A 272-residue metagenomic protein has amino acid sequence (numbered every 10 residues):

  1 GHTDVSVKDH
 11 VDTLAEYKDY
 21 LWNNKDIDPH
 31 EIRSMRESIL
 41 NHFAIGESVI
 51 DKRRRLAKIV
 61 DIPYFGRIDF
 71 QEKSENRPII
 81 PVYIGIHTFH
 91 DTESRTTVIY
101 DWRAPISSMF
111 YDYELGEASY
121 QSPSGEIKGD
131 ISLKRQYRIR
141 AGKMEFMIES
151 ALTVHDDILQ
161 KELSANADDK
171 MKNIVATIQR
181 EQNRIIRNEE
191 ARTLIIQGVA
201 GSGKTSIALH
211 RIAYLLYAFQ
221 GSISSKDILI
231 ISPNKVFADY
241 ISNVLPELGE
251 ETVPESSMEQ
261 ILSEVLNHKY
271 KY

Functional and structural regions predicted by a protein language model:
G1-V175, Q179, N183-R187: Extended, charged low-complexity regulatory segments
S150-T153, A213-Y217: Alpha-helical transmembrane segments of multi-pass integral membrane proteins
E190-L194: Pre-Walker A (Motif I) flank of P-loop NTPase domains
I196-G198: Hydrophobic anchor at the beta1->P-loop junction of P-loop NTPases
G201: Walker A (P-loop) phosphate-binding loop of P-loop NTPases
K204-T205: Conserved lysine of the Walker
A208-L209: Post-Walker A alpha-helix
L216-Y272: Alpha-helical nucleic-acid-binding subdomain of P-loop helicases immediately C-terminal to the Walker A/P-loop
